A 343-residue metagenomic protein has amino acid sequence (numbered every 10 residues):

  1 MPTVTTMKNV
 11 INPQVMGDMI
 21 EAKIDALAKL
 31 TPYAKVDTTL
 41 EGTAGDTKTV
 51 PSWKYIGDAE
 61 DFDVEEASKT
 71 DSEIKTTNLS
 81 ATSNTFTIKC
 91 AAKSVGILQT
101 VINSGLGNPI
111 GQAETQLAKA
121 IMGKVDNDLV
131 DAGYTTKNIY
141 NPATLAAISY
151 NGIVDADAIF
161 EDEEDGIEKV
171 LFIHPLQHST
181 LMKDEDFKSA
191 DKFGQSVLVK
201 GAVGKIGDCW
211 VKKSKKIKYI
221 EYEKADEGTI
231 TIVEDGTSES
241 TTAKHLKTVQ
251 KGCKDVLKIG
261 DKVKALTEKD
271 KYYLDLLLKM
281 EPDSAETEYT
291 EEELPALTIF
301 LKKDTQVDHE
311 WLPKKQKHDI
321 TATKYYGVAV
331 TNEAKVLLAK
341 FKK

Functional and structural regions predicted by a protein language model:
P2-A34, T43-A44, V50, K54 (+3 more regions): Sequence/fold signature of self-assembling virion shell proteins
K23-D25, T38, I159: Short, charged/polar N-terminal "headpieces" of proteins
P32-D37, N108-L117, S284: Short N-terminal helix-initiation segments at or just after the protein's N-terminus
A44-A81: N-terminal low-complexity, intrinsically disordered segments
V50, S80-N141, E164-L171, T305 (+1 more regions): Long, contiguous amphipathic alpha-helices that act as assembly "spine/axial" helices in icosahedral shell and virion
D58-D61, G105, T180-K183, A329-T331: Short helix/loop capping segments that flank catalytic or ligand/cofactor-binding pockets
I121, D157-F160, V249: Hydrophobic, Leu/Ile/Phe/Ala-enriched alpha-helical segments that form helix-helix packing faces
Y134-K205: Extended, solvent-exposed, turn-rich assembly/linker loops in the middle of proteins
